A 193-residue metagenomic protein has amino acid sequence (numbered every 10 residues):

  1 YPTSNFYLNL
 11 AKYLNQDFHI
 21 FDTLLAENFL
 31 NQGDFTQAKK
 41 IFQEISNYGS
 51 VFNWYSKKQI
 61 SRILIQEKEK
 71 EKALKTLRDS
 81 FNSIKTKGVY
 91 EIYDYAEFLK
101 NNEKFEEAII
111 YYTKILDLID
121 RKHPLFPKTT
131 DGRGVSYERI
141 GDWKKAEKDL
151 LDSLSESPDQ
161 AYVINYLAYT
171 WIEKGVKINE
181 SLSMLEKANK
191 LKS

Functional and structural regions predicted by a protein language model:
T3, N15-T23, G49-Q59, I84-D94 (+3 more regions): Generic helix N-cap/helix-start motif at coil->alpha-helix transitions
K12-Y13, S46-N47, F81-S83, D117 (+3 more regions): Conserved structural position within tetratricopeptide repeats
E27, R62, E97, V135 (+1 more regions): Residue-level recognition of tetratricopeptide repeat
Q32, E67, N102, I140 (+1 more regions): Structural motif corresponding to the intra-repeat A-B loop/turn of tetratricopeptide repeats
G132-V135, Y162-S193: Alpha-helical adaptor scaffolds
